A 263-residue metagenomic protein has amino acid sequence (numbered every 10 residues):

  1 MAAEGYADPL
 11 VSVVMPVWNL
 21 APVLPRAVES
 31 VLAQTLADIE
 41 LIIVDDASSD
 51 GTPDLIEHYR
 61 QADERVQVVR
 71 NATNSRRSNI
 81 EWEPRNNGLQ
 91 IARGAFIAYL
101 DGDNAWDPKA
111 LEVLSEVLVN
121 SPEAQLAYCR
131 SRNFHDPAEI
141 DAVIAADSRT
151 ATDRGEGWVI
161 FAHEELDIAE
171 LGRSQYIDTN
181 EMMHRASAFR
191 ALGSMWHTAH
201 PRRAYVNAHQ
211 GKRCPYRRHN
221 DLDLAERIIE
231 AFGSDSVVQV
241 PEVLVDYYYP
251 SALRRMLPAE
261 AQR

Functional and structural regions predicted by a protein language model:
M1-S30: N-proximal low-complexity "stem/linker" segments adjacent to membrane-targeting elements
V17-P25, D45, S49, P53 (+1 more regions): A structural helix-start
E29-N74: Acidic donor-binding segment of Leloir-type glycosyltransferases
A72-A92: Glycine-rich, basic loop-to-helix element that forms the pyrophosphate-binding segment of sugar-nucleotide handling
I97: Short aromatic/hydrophobic "clamp" motif used to bind/position activated sugar donors
D101-A105, R130: The conserved acidic donor/metal-binding loop of glycosyltransferases
L111-T152: Conserved donor NDP-sugar-binding/catalytic core segment of glycosyltransferases
R154-A261: Conserved nucleotide-sugar donor-binding catalytic segment
